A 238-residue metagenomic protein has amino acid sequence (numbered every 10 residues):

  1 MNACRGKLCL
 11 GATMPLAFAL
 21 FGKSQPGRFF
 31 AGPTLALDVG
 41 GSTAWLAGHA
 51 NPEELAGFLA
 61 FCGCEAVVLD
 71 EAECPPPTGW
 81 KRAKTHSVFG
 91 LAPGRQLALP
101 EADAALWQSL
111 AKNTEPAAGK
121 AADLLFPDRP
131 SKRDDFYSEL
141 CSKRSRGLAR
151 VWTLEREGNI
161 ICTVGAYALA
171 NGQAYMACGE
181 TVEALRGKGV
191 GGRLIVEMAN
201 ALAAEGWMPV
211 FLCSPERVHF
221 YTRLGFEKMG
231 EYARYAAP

Functional and structural regions predicted by a protein language model:
M1-M14, T85-Y137: Short amphipathic alpha-helix that is part of the acyltransferase structural core
M1-T78, G119: N-terminal charged segments
G40-W45, A168-A177, R186: A conserved beta-turn-beta hairpin within the catalytic core of GNAT-like acetyltransferases that forms part
N51-F58, A177, T181-E183, G187-A204 (+1 more regions): Conserved acetyl-CoA-binding loop-helix of GNAT-fold acetyltransferases
C62-A72, L202-S214: Conserved GNAT acetyl-CoA-binding A-motif
E73-A83, G192, P215-Y232: Conserved active-site alpha-helix within GNAT-family acetyltransferase domains
A83-E101, L212-E216, G230-P238: C-terminal "cap" of GNAT-fold acetyltransferases
K132-E180: A conserved beta-strand-loop-helix scaffold within acyl/acetyltransferase catalytic domains
